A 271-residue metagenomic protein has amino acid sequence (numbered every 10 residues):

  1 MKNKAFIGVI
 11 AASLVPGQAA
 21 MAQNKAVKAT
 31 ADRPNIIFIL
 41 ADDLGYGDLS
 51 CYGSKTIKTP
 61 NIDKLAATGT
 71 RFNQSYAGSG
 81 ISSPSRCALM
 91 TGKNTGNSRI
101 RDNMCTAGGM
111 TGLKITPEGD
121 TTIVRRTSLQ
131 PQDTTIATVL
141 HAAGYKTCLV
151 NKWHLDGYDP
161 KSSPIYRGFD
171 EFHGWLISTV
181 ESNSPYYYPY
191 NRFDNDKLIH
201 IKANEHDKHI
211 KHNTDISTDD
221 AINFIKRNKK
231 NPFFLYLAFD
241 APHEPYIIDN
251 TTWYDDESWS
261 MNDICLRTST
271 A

Functional and structural regions predicted by a protein language model:
K2-K4, S13, A20-A271: Formylglycine-dependent sulfatase
G8-V9: Sec-dependent N-terminal signal peptides
